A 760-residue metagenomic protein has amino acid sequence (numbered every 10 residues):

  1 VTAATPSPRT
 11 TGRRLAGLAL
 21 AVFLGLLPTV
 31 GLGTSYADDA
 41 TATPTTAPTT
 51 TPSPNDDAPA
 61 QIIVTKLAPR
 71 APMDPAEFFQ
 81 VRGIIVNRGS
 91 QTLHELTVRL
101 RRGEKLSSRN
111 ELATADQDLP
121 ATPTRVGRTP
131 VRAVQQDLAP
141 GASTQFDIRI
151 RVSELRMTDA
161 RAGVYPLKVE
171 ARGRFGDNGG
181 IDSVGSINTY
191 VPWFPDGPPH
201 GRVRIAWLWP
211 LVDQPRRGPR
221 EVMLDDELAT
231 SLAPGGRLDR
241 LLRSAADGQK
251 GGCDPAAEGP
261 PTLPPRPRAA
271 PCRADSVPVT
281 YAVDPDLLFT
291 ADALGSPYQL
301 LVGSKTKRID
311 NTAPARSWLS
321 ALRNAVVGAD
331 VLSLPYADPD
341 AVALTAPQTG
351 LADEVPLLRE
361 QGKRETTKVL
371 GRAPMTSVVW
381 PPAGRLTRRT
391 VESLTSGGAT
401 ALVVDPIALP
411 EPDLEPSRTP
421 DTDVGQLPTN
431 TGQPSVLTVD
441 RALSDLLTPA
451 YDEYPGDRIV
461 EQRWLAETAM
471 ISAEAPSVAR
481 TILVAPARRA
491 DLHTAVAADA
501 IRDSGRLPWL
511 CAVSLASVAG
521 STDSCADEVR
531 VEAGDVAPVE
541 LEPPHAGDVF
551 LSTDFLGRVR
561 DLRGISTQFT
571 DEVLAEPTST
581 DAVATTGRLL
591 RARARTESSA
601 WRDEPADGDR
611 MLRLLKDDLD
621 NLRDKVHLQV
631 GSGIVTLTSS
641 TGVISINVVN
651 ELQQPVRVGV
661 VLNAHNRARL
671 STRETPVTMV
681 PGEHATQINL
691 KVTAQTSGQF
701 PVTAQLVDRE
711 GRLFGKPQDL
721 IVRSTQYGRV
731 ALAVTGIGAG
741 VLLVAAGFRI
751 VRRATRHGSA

Functional and structural regions predicted by a protein language model:
V1-D39, G736-V751: Secretory targeting and sorting signals
I84-T92, N647-L652: Asparagine-centered strand-capping/turn motif at beta-strand->loop junctions
T92-R125, Q653-A668, T675-V677, Q705-D708: Short acidic, flexible loop segments centered on an aromatic residue
L119-M157, S671-T696: Intrinsically disordered, low-complexity Pro/Gly/Ser/Thr-rich segments with frequent PxxP/GP/PP motifs and embedded
E154-L167, T696-T703: Short glycine/proline/serine/threonine-rich loop/turn segments at secondary-structure transition edges
I181-G328: Active-site beta->alpha N-cap acidic-glycine motif
A233, R240-R243, A257, V279 (+4 more regions): Catalytic grooves of carbohydrate-active enzymes
S579-R588, R593-G728: Membrane-proximal extracellular "stem/stalk" segments of glycoproteins immediately N-terminal to a transmembrane helix
